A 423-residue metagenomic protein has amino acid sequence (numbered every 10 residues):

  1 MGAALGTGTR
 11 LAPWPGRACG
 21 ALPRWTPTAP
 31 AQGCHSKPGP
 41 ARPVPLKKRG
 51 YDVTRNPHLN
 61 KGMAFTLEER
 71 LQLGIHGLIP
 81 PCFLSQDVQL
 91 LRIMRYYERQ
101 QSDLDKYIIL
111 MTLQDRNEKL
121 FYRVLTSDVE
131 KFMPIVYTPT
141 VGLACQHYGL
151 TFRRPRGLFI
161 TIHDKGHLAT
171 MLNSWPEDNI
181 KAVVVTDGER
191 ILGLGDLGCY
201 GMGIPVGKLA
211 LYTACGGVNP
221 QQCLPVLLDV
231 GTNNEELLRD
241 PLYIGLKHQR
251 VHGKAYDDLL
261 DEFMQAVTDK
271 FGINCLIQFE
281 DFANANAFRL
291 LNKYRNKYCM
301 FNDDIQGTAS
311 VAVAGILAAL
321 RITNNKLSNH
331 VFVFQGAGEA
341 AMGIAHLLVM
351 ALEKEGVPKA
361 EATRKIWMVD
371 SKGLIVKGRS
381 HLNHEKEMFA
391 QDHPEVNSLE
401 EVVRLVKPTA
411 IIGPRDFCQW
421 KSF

Functional and structural regions predicted by a protein language model:
M1-A21: N-terminal chloroplast transit peptides
G2-G8, W25-S328, F334, M342-L352 (+6 more regions): Metallocofactor- and cofactor-centric catalytic cores in central/energy metabolism, strongly enriched
E339: Acidic/histidine-rich catalytic neighborhood
